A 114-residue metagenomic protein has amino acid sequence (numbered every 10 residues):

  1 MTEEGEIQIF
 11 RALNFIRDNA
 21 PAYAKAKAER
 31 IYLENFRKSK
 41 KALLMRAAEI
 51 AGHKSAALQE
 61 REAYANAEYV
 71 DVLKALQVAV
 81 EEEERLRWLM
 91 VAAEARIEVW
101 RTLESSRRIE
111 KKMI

Functional and structural regions predicted by a protein language model:
M1-I114: Charge-rich amphipathic alpha-helical interaction elements
